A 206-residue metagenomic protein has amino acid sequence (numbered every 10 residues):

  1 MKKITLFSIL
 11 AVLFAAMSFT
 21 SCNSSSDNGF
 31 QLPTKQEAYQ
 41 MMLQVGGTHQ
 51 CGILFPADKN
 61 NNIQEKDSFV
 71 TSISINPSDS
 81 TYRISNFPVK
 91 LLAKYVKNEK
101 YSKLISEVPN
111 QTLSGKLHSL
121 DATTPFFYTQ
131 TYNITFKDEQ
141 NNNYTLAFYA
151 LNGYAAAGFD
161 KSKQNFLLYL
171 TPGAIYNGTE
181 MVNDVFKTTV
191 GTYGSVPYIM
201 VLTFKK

Functional and structural regions predicted by a protein language model:
M1-V45, K206: Bacterial Sec-dependent N-terminal signal peptides
L32-K206: First exposed extracellular module after export/assembly in secreted or surface-exposed proteins
